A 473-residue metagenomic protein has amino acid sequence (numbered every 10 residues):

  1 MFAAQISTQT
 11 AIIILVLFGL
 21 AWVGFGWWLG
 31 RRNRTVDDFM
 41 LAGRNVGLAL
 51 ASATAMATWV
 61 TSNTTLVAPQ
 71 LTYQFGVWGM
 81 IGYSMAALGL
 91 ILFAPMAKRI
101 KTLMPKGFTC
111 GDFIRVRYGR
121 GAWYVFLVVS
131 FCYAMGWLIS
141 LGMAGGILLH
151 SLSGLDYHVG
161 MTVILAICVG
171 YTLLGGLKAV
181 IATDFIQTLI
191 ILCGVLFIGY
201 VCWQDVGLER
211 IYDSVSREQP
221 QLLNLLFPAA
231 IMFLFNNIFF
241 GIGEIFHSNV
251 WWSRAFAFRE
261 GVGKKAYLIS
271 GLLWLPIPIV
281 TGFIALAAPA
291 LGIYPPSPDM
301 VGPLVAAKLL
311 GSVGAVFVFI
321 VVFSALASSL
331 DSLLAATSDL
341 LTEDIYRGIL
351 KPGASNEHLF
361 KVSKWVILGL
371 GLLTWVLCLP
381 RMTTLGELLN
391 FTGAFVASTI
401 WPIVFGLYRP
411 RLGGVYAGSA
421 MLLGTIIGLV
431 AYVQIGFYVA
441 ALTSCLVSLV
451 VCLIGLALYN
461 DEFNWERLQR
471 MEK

Functional and structural regions predicted by a protein language model:
M1-K473: Membrane-embedded helix-loop-helix hairpins and adjacent transmembrane boundary segments in multi-pass transporters
